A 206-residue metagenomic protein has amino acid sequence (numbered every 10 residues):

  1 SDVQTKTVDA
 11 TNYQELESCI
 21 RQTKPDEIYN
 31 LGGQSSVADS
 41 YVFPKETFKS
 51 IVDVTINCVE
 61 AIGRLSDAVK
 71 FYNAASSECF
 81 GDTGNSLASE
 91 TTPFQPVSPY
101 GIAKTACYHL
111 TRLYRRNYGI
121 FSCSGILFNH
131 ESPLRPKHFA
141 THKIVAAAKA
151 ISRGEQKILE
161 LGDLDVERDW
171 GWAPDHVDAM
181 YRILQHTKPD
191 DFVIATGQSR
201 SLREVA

Functional and structural regions predicted by a protein language model:
S1-H130, L184: N-terminal Rossmann-like NAD(P)+-binding domain of SDR-like oxidoreductases, especially those catalyzing
G84-L87, H109-L184, G197-L202, A206: NAD(P)-dependent short-chain dehydrogenase/reductase
P189-D191: Residue-level preference for the first positions of well-ordered beta-strands
I194: Conserved metal-phosphate-binding beta-hairpin within the catalytic cores of diverse ATP-dependent phosphoryl-transfer
